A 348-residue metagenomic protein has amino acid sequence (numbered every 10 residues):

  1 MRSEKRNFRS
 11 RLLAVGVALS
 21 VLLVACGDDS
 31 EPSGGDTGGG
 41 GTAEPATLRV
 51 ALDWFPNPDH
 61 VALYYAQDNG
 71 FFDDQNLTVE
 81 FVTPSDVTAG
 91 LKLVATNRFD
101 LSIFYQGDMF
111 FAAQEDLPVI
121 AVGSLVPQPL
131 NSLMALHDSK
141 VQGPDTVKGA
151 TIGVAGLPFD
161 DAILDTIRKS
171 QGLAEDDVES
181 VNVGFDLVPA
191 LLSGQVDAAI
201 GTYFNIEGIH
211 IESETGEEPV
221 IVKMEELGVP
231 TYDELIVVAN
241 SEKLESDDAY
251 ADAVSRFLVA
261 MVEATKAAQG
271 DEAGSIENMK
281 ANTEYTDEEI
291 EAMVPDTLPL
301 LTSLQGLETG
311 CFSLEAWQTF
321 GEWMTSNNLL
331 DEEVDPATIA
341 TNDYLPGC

Functional and structural regions predicted by a protein language model:
R2-L13: Bacterial N-terminal signal peptides that target proteins for export
L13, V17-L19: Hydrophobic helical h-region of N-terminal Sec-dependent signal peptides in bacterial secretory/periplasmic proteins
L22-A25: C-terminal motif of bacterial Sec signal peptides marking the signal peptidase cleavage site
G27-S30: Bacterial signal peptide processing site
D36, G40-G184, V188-S193, D197-N205 (+1 more regions): Short, glycine-/small- and polar/acidic-enriched structural segments that line small-molecule recognition paths
G107-D108, D186-P189, Q195-T283: Pocket-lining segment of extracytoplasmic ligand-binding domains
D247-N327: Secondary-structure end/capping motifs
W317-C348: Conserved C-terminal helix/tail region of periplasmic/extracytoplasmic solute-binding proteins
